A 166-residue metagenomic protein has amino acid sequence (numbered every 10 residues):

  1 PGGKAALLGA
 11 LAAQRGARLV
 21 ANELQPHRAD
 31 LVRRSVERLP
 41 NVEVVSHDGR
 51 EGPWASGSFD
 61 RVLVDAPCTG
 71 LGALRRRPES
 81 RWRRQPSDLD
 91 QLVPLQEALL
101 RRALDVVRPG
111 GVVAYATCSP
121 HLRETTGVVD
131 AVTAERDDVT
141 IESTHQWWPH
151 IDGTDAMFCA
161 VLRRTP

Functional and structural regions predicted by a protein language model:
P1-P166: S-adenosylmethionine
